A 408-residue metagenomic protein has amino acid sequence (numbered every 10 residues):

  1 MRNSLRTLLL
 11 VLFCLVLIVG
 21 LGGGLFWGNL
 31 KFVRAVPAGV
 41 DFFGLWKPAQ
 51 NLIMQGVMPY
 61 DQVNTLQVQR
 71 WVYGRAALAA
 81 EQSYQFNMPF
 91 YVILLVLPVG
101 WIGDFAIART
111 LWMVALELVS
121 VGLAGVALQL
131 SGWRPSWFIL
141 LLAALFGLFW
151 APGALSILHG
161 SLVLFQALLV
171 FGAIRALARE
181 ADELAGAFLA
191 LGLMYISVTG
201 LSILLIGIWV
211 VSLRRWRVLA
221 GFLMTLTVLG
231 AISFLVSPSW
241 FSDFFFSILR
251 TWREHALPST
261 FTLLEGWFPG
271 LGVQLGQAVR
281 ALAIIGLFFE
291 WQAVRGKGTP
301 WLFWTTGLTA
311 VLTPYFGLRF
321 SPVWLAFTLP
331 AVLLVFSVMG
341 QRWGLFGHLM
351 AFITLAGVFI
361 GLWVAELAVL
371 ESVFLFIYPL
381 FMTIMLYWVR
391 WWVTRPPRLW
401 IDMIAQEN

Functional and structural regions predicted by a protein language model:
M1-L184, W209-L329, L333-G340, V369-E371 (+1 more regions): Primarily membrane-embedded glycan-assembly and transfer machineries that use lipid-linked glycans
L189-I208, F316-W324: Transmembrane helices and adjacent periplasmic/lumenal helix-loop junctions of polyprenol-phosphate-dependent
M194-V198, V228-I232, M350: Membrane-embedded alpha-helical segments of transport systems, primarily multispan ion/solute transporters
V335-N408: Aromatic-enriched
